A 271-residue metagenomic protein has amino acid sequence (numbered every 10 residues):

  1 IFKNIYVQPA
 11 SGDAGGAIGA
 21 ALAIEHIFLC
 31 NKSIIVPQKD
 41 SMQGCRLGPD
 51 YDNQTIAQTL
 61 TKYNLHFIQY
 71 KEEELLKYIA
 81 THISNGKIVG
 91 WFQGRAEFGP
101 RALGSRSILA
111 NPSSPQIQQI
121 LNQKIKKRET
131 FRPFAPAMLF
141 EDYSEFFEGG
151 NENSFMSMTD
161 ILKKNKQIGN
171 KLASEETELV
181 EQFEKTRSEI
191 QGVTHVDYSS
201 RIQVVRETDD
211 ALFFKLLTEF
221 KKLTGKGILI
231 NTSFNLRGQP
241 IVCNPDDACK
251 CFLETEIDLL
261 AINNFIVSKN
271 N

Functional and structural regions predicted by a protein language model:
I1-N271: Flexible beta->alpha loop and helix N-cap segments adjacent to enzyme active/binding sites
